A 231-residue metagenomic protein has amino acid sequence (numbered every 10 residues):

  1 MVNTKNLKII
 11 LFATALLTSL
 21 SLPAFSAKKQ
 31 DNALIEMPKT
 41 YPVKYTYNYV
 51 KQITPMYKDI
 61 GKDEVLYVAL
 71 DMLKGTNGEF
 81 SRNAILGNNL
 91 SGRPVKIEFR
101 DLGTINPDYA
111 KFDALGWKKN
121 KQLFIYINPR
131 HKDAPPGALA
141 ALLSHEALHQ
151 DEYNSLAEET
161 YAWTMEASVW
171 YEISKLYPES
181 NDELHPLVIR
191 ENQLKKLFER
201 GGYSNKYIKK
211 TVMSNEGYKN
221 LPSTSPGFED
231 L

Functional and structural regions predicted by a protein language model:
V2-L11: Bacterial N-terminal signal peptides that target proteins for export
L11-S21: Bacterial N-terminal signal peptides
A24-S26: Boundary at the C-terminal end of the N-terminal hydrophobic targeting segment
N32-A33, Y41-L123, D182: Auxiliary, metal-adjacent structural segments of Zn-dependent hydrolase domains
K62, N120, K132-A141, S155-E159: Solvent-exposed, acidic/flexible segments
A141-Y153: Active-site recognition of the HExxH zinc-binding catalytic motif
N154-Q193: Post-HExxH zinc-binding segment in Zn-dependent metallohydrolases
R200-L231: Pan-zinc metallopeptidase signature
